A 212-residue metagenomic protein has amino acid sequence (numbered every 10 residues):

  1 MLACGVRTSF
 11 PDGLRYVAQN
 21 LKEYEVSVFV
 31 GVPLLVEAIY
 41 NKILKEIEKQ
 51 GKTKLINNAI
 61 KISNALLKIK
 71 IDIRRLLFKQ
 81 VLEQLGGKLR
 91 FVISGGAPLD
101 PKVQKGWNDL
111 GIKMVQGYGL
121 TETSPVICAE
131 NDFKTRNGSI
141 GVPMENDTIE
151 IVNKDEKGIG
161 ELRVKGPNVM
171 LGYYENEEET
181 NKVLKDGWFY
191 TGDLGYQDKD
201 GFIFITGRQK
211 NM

Functional and structural regions predicted by a protein language model:
M1-R75, K88: Conserved AMP-binding/adenylation subdomain of ANL enzymes
C4, Y24, L110-K113, E145: Short, structured coil segments at secondary-structure junctions
N20, A38-I43, P101-K105, E122-N131 (+2 more regions): Adenylate-forming
N57-Q84, L89-I112: Short gly/Ser/Thr-rich phosphate-binding loop of adenylate-forming enzymes
G96, G119, G141, D193: Active-site glycine-centered loops adjacent to acidic/histidine catalytic or metal-binding residues that shape
L99, N108-K113, L120-G138, N153 (+1 more regions): Active-site loops of AMP-binding adenylate-forming
P143, E150, K157-M212: Conserved ATP-binding/catalytic segment of the ANL
